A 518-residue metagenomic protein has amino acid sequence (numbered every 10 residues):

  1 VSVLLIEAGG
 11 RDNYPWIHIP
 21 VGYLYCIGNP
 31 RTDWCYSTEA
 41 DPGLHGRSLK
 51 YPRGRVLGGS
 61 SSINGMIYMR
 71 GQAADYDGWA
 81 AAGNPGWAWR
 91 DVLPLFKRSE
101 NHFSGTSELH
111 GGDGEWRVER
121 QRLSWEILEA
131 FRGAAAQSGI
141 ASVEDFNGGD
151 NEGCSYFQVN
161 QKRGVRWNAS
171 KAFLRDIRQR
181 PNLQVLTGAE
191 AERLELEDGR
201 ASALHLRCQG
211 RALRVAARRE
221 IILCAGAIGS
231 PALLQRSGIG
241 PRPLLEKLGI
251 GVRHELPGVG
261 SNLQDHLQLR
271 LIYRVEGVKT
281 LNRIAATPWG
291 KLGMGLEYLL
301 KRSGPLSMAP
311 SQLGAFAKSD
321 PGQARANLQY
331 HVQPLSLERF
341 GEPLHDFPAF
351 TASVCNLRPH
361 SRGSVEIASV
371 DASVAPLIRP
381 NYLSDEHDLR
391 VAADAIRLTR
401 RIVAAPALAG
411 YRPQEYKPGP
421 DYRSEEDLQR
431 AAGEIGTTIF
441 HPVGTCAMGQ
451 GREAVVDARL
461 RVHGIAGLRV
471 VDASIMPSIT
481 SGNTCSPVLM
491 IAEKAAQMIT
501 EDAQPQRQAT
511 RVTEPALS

Functional and structural regions predicted by a protein language model:
V1-S518: N-terminal redox-cofactor-binding region of secreted/periplasmic oxidoreductases
